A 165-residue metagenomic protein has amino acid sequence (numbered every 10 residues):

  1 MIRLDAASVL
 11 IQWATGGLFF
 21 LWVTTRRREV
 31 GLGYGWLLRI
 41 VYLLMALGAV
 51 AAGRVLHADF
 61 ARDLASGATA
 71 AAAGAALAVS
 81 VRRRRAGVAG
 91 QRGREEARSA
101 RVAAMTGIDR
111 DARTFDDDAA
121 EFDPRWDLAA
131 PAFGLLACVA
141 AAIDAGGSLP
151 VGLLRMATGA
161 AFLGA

Functional and structural regions predicted by a protein language model:
M1-L4, R27-W36, A52-A65, D111-A119 (+1 more regions): Membrane-interface interhelical loops and short amphipathic "cap" helices that link adjacent transmembrane segments
M1-T15: Hydrophobic transmembrane alpha-helical segments in integral membrane proteins
R3, R28, A78-G93: Juxtamembrane/interface segments at transmembrane-helix termini
A14-L21, M45-A49, A70-S80, P131-A141 (+1 more regions): Helical transmembrane-bundle signal
L32-V41, D127-P131: Cytoplasmic-side transmembrane-helix entry/capping segments in multi-pass membrane proteins
R39-V55: A generic, lipid-embedded transmembrane alpha helix
L56-R82: Alpha-helical transmembrane-segment detector that highlights a single hydrophobic TM helix and its immediate
R84-A165: Long, contiguous internal "core" modules enriched in hydrophobic/ aromatic residues
